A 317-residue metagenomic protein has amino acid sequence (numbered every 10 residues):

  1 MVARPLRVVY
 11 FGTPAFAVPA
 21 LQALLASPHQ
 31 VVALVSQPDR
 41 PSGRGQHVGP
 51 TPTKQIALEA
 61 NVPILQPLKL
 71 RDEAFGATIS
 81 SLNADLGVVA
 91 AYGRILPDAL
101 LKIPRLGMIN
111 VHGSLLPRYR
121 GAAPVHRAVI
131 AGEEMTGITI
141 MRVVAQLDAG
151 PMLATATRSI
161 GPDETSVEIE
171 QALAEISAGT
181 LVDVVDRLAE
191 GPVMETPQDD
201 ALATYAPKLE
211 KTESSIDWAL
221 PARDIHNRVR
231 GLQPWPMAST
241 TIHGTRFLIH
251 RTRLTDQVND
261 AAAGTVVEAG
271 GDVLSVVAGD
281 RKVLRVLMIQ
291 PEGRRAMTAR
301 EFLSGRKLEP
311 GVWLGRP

Functional and structural regions predicted by a protein language model:
V2, A219-P317: An anion-binding loop in the catalytic cleft
V2-G45: N-terminal Rossmann-like dinucleotide-binding module
R7, V32-A33, P63-L82, G87 (+1 more regions): Internal alpha/beta domain cores that form substrate/cofactor-binding pockets in large enzymes and binding proteins
V18, H47-P50, D72-G76, A122: Structural motif corresponding to alpha-helix initiation and N-cap regions
S27, Q37, L86-Y205, T212: Donor/substrate-binding cores of folate-linked one-carbon enzymes
R40-E59: N-terminal beta-loop-helix "entrance" segment that forms/cooperates in small-molecule cofactor or anionic ligand
D183-T241, L248: Active-site-lining helix/loop region of Rossmann-like oxidoreductase modules
